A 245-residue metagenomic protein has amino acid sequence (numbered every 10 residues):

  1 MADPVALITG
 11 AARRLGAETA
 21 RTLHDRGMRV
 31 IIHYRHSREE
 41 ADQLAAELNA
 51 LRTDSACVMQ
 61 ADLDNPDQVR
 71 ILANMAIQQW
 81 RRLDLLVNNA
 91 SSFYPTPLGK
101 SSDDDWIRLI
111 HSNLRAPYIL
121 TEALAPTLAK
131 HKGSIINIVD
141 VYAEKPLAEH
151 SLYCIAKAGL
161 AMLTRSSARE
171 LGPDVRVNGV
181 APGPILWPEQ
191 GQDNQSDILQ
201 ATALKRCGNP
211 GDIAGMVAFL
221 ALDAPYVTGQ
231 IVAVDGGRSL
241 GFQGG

Functional and structural regions predicted by a protein language model:
A12-R14: Conserved glycine-rich cofactor-binding loop
R26-Q43: Conserved glycine-rich Rossmann-like NAD(P)H-binding loop of the short-chain dehydrogenase/reductase
P97-L98, S102-I110, I198: Substrate-binding pocket helix/loop in short-chain dehydrogenase/reductase
T121, A156, T164: Active-site helix of classical SDR
P126, A168-P173: Alpha-helical segment proximal to the catalytic Tyr-Lys
K145, A218, T228-G245: Short C-terminal tail/terminal secondary-structure segment of NAD(P)H-dependent dehydrogenase/reductase domains
G172-R176, T228-G229: Short, small/polar-rich loop/turn modules that mediate ligand/substrate recognition or access, typified
